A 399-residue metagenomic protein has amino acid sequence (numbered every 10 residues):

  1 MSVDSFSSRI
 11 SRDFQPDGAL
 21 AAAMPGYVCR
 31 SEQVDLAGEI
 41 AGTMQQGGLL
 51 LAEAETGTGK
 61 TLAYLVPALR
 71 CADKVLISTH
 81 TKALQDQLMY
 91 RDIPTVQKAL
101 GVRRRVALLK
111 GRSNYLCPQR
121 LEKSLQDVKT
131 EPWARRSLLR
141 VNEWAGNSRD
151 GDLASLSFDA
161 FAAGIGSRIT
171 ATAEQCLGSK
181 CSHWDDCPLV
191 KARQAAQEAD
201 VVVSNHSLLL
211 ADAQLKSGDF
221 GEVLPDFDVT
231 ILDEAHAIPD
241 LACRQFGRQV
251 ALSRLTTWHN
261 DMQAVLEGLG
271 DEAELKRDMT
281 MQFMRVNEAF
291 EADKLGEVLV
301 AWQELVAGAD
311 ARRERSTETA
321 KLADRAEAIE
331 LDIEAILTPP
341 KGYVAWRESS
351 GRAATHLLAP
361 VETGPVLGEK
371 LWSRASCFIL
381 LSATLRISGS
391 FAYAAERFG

Functional and structural regions predicted by a protein language model:
S2-A23, D73-V202, S207, A301 (+1 more regions): A substrate-engagement module of RecA-like helicase motors
V3-A52: Conserved pre-motif I regulatory segment
A41-G42, T61-K74, R91-T95: Walker A/P-loop NTP-binding motif
L50-E53, L76, I379: Short hydrophobic/aromatic beta-strand immediately N-terminal to the Walker A/P-loop
T56: The conserved Walker
R70, D86, R91-P94, A173-E174 (+3 more regions): Signature of the SF2 helicase/ATPase Hel1-core->accessory helical subdomain module
D73, V102-R105, P225-D228, R374-S376: Short glycine-/polar-rich loops that comprise or flank the Walker A/P-loop and associated switch/sensor motifs
S167-V202, A213-G221, L299-G399: A contiguous, basic/glycine-rich beta-loop/short-helix subdomain that forms a polymer-engagement track
